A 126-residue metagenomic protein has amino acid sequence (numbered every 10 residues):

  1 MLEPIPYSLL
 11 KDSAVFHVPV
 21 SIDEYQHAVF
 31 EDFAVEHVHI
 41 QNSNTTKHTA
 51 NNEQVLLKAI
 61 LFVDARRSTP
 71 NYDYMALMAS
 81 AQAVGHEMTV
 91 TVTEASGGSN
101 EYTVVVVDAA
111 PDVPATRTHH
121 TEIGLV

Functional and structural regions predicted by a protein language model:
M1-D32: Active-site-proximal polar cores
H27-V126: Short, conserved turn/kink motifs that form compact alpha/beta structural patches or helix kinks used as
